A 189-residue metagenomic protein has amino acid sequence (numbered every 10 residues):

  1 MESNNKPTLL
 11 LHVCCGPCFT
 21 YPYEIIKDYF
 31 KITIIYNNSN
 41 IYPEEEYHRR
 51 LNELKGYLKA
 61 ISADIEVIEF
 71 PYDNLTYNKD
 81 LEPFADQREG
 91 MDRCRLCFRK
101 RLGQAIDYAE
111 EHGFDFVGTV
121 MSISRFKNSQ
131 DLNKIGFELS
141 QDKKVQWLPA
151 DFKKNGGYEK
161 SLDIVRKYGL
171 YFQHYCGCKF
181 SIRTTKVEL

Functional and structural regions predicted by a protein language model:
M1-Y21, K27-L189: Nucleotide-activated chemistry modules centered on ATP-dependent adenylation/adenylyltransferase
